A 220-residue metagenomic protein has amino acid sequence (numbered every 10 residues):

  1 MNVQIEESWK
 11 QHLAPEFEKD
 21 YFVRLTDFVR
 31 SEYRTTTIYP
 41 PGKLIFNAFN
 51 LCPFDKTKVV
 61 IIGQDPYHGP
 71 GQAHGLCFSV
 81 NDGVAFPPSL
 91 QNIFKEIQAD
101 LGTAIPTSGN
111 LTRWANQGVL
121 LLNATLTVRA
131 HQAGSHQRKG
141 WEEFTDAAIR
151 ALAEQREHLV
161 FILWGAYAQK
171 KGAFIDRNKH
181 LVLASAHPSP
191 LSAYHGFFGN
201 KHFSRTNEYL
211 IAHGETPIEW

Functional and structural regions predicted by a protein language model:
M1-L13: Generic N-terminal amphipathic, Lys/Arg-enriched alpha-helix
V3, P15-L163, Y167-K170, I175 (+4 more regions): A polyanion-binding, active-site-adjacent surface
F197: C-terminal substrate-binding/active-site "lid" region of AdoMet-derived donor-dependent transferases
